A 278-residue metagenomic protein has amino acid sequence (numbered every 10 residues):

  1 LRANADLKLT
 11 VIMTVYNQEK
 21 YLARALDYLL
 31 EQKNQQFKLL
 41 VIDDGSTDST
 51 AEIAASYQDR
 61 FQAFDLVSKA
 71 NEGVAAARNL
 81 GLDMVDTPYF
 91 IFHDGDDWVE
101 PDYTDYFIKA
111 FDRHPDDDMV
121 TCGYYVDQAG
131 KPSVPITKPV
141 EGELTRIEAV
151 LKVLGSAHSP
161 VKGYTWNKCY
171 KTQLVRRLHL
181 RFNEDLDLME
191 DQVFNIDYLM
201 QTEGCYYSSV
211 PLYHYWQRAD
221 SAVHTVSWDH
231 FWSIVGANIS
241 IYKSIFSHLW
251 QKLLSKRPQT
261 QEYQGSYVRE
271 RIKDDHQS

Functional and structural regions predicted by a protein language model:
L7-T10, K38, V193: Cell-envelope/extracellular polymer assembly enzymes that use nucleotide-activated donors
N17-E31: Short, well-formed alpha-helical segments that are part of the catalytic scaffolds of diverse glycosyltransferases
L29, D44-G45, E72, G95: Conserved short acidic donor-positioning loop in nucleotide-sugar-dependent glycosyltransferases
D43-E52: A conserved acidic beta->alpha catalytic loop
K69-V85: Glycine-rich, basic loop-to-helix element that forms the pyrophosphate-binding segment of sugar-nucleotide handling
F90: Short aromatic/hydrophobic "clamp" motif used to bind/position activated sugar donors
G95-C205, Y213-H230: Donor-binding/catalytic cores of nucleotide-activated saccharide and glycerol-phosphate transferases/polymerases
H214-S278: C-terminal subregions of glycosyltransferases and related glycan-biosynthesis enzymes
